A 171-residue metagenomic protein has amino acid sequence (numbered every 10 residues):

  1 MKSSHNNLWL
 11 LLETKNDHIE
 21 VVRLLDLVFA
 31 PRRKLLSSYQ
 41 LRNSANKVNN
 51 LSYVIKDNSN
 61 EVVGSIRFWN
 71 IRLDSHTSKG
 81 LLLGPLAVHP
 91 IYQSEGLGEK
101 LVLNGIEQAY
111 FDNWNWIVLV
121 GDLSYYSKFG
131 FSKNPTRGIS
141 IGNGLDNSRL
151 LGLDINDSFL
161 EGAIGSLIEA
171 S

Functional and structural regions predicted by a protein language model:
N7-V21: A short beta-loop-alpha structural element at the N-terminal edge of CoA-dependent acyl/N-acetyltransferase catalytic
H18, D26-R72: Active-site rim helix/loop that mediates acceptor-substrate recognition in acyltransferases
V54, R67, L82, A87 (+2 more regions): Conserved beta-strand segments that form the floor/walls of ligand-binding pockets within enzyme and binding domains
E61, H89-K100, D112, K128: Conserved glycine-rich acetyl-CoA-binding loop
I71-L83, Q93, D112: A conserved beta-turn-beta hairpin within the catalytic core of GNAT-like acetyltransferases that forms part
L83, V88, S94-E107, L119: Conserved acetyl-CoA-binding loop-helix of GNAT-fold acetyltransferases
F111-N115, V120-L145: Conserved active-site alpha-helix within GNAT-family acetyltransferase domains
S140-S171: C-terminal "cap" of GNAT-fold acetyltransferases
